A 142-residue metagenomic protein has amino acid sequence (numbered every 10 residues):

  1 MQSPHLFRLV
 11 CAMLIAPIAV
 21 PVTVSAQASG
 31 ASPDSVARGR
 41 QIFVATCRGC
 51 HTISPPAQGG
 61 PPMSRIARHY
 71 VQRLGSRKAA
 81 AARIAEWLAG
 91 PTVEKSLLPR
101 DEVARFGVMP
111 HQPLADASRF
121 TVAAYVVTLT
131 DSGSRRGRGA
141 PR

Functional and structural regions predicted by a protein language model:
M1-L6: N-terminal secretory signal peptides that target proteins for export/translocation
V10-P21: Bacterial N-terminal signal peptides
P21-I42, R142: Electrostatic cytochrome c docking/interface patches
V36, R40, S54-A85, V108-H111: Gly/Gly-Pro-rich "capping" loops immediately C-terminal to redox-active cysteine motifs in periplasmic/lumenal
G39, F43-S54, V122: The canonical Cys-X-X-Cys-His
H51, L88-T92, T130: Protein kinase-like catalytic domain
Q58-Y70, A89-S118, G139-R142: Axial heme c-ligation environment in periplasmic c-type cytochrome domains
R77, A81-A89, R119-A123, V127: An amphipathic alpha-helix signature
